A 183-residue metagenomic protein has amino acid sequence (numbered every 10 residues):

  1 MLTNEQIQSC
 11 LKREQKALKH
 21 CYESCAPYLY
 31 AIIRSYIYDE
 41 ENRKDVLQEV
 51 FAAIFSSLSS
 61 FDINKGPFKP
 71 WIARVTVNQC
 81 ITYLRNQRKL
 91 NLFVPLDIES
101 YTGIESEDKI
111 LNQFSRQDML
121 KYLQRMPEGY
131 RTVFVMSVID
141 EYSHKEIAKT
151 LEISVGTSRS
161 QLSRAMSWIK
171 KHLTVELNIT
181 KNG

Functional and structural regions predicted by a protein language model:
M1-P27, K171, G183: N-terminal module of bacterial RNA polymerase sigma factors
Q6-S9, N91, K149-E152, M166-G183: C-terminal edge and immediately downstream basic/flexible tail or linker adjoining helix-turn-helix-like DNA-binding
L11-H20, Y30-E49, V155, N178-I179: Short, charged helix-capping/linker segments at alpha-helix termini
L11-K12, F51-K65, Q87: Sigma70-family region 2
Y22-E41, S57, A73, L123 (+1 more regions): Amphipathic, Lys/Arg- and hydrophobic-enriched alpha-helical face
S60, R74-V94: Arg/Lys-rich amphipathic alpha helix in sigma70-family domain 2
T82, L90-R116: Internal acidic/polar
V133-S137: A short pre-motif secondary-structure segment
